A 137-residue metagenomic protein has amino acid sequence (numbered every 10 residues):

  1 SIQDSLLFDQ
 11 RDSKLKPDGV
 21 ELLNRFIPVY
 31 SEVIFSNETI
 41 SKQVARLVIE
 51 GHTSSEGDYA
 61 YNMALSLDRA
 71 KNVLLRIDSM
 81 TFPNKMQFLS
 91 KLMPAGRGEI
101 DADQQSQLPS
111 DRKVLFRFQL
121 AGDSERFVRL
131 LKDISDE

Functional and structural regions predicted by a protein language model:
S1-Q10, L131-E137: Juxtamembrane linker/hinge segments adjacent to a transmembrane helix in small membrane proteins
Q3-E32, S41: Domain-scale macromolecular recognition modules
D9-L22, A45-K132: Periplasmic OmpA-like peptidoglycan-binding domain that tethers envelope proteins to the cell wall
I27-E38, T53, M80-N84: Sec/Tat-exported extracytoplasmic proteins
